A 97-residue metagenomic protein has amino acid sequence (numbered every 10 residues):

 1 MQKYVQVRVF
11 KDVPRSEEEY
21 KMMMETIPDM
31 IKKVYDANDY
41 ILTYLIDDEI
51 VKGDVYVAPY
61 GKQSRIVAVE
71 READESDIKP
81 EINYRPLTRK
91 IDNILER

Functional and structural regions predicted by a protein language model:
Q2-K21, D29-R97: Terminal, basic amphipathic appendages of nucleotide-handling enzymes
E25: Extended active-site and interfacial segments that coordinate phosphate-rich ligands in large catalytic machineries
